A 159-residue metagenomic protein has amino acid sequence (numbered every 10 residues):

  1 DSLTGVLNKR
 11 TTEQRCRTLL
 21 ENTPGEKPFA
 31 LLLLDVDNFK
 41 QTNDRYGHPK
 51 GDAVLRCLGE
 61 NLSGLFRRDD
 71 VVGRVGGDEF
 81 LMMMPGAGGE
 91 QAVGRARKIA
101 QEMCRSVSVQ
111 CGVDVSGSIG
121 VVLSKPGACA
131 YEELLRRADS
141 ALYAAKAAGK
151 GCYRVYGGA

Functional and structural regions predicted by a protein language model:
N8-A30, D37-R67, G73-P85, G89-R97 (+2 more regions): Conserved long alpha-helical elements within nucleotide-processing catalytic cores of c-di-GMP signaling and class III
L31, F80, G117-V121: A structural signal for short, well-ordered beta-strand segments
L31-L33, V155: Core hydrophobic beta-sheet residues of small sensory/regulatory alpha/beta domains, primarily PAS-family
V36-D37, A159: PAS/PAC or PAS-like capping segment
V72, S118-A148, R154-A159: Cyclic nucleotide signaling catalytic output domains
R74, A92, M103-S118, K146: Catalytic core regions of nucleotide second-messenger enzymes
